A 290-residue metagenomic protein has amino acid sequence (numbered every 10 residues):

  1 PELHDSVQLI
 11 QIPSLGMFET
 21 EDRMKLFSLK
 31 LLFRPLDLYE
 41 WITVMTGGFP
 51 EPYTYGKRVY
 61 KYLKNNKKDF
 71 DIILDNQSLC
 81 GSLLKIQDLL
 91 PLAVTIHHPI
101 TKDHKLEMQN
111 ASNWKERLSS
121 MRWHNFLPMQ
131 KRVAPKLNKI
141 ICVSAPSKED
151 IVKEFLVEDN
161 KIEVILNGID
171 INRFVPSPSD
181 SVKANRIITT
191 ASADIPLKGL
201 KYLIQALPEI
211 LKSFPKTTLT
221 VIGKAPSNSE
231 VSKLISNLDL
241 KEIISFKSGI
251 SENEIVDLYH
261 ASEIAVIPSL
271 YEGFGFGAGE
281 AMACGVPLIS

Functional and structural regions predicted by a protein language model:
E2-R58: A conserved catalytic-core segment of Leloir-type glycosyltransferases
K61-K64, R117-I140: Membrane-proximal helix-turn-helix segments that form the acceptor-binding/catalytic region of lipid-linked
P146, G168: Carbohydrate-associated surface elements
D180-K198, I204-L207: Conserved donor-binding/catalytic core segment of Leloir-type glycosyltransferases
S229-N253: Nucleotide-activated donor-binding/catalytic signature segment of Leloir-type glycosyltransferases, i.e., the conserved
G249, D257-S262: Short alpha-helical donor nucleotide-sugar binding micro-motif in glycosyltransferases
L270: Aromatic "clamp/platform" in nucleotide-sugar-dependent glycosyltransferases that forms part of the donor/acceptor
P287-S290: Short hydrophobic beta-strand element within catalytic cores of glycosyltransferases and related nucleotide-activated
